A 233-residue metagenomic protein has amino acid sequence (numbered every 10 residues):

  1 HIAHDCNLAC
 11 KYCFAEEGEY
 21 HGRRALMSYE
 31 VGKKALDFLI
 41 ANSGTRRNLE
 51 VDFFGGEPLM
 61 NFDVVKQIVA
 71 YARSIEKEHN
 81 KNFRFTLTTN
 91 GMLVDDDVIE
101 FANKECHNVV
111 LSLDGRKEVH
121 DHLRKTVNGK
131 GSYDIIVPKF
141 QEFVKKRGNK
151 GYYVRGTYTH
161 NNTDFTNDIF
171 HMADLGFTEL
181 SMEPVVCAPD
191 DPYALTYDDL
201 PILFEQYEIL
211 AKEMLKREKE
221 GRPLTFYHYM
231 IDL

Functional and structural regions predicted by a protein language model:
H1-E100, E105: Conserved alpha-helical substructure of the radical SAM core
E16-H21, E118, C187-D190: A short, flexible beta-alpha/helix-coil linker loop
K34, F38-N42, Y71-I75, K139-K146 (+2 more regions): A generic secondary-structure signal
R46-N48, N82, K104-N108, N149-G151 (+2 more regions): A general structural motif
L49-V51, F85-L87, V109-L111, Y152-G156 (+1 more regions): Hydrophobic faces of well-ordered beta-strands that scaffold small-molecule active sites in alpha/beta enzyme cores
V69, I99-N103, F140, I169 (+1 more regions): Short amphipathic alpha-helical segments and helix-helix/interface helices
I99-K117, T178-V186: Non-cysteine beta-strand/loop elements that form the S-adenosyl-L-methionine
H122-D134, Q141, K145-L233: Radical SAM enzyme [4Fe-4S]-AdoMet core and its adjacent flexible, acidic and glycine-rich loops/tails across
